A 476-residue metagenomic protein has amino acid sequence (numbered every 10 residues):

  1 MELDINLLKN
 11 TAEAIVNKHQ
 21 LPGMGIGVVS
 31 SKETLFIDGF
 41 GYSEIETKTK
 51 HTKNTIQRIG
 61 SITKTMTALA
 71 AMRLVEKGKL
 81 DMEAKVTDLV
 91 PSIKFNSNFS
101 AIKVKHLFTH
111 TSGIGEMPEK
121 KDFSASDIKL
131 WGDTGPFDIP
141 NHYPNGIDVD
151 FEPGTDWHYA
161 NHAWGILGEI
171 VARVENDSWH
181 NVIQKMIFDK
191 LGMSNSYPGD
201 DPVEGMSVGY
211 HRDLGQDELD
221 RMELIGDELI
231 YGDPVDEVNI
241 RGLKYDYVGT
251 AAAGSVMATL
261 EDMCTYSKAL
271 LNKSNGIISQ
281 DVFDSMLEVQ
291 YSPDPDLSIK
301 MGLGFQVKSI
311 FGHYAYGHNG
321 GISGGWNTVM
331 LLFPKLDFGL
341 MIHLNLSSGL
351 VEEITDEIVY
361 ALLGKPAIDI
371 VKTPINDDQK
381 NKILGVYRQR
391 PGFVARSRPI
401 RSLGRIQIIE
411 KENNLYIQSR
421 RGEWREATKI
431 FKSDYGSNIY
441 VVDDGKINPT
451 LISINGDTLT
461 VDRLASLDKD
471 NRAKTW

Functional and structural regions predicted by a protein language model:
E2-I59, K79-D81, N141-I147: Short, conserved catalytic-motif segment at the N-terminal edge
D4, L8, I59, T63 (+8 more regions): Hydrophobic (often cysteine-bearing) scaffold residues that line and stabilize catalytic clefts of nucleotide/cofactor
L8-A12, I26, K32, I56-E83 (+3 more regions): Active-site SXXK
E33, E44, S97-G324: Short, surface-exposed loop or secondary-structure junction motifs that flank catalytic or metal-binding residues
M82-N96, L191: Short, glycine/proline-biased beta-turn/loop segments that scaffold the active-site neighborhood
G249-S255, Y316-G349: Glycine-rich phosphate/pyrophosphate-binding beta-alpha loops
Q306-I310, L331-K335, I409-K411, S453: Short beta-strand micro-motifs enriched in acidic
E353-W476: Peripheral terminal and inter-domain segments
